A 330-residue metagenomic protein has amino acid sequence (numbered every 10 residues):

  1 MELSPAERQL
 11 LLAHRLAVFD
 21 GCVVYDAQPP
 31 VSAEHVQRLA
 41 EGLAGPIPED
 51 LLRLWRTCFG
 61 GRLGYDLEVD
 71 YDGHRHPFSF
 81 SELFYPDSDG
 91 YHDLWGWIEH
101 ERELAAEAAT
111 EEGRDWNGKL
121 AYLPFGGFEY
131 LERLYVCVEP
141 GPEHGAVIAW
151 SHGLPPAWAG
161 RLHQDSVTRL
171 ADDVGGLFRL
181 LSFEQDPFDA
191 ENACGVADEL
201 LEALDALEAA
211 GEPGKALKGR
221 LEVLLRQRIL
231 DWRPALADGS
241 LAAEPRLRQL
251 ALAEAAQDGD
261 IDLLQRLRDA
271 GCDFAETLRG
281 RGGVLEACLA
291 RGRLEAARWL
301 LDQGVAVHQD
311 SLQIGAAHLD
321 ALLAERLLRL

Functional and structural regions predicted by a protein language model:
M1-E132, G280: A surface-exposed partner-binding patch
F128, V138-L221, L225-R226: Long, contiguous interaction/recruitment modules in multidomain scaffold/adaptor proteins
L200-Q265: Intrinsically disordered, low-complexity regulatory segments in ankyrin-centric signaling systems
A242-E254, E276-A287, H308-A317: Ankyrin-repeat boundary/"N-cap" motif
C272, V305-A306: Ankyrin-repeat C-terminal turn/loop position
H318-L330: Ankyrin-repeat-protein effector appendages
